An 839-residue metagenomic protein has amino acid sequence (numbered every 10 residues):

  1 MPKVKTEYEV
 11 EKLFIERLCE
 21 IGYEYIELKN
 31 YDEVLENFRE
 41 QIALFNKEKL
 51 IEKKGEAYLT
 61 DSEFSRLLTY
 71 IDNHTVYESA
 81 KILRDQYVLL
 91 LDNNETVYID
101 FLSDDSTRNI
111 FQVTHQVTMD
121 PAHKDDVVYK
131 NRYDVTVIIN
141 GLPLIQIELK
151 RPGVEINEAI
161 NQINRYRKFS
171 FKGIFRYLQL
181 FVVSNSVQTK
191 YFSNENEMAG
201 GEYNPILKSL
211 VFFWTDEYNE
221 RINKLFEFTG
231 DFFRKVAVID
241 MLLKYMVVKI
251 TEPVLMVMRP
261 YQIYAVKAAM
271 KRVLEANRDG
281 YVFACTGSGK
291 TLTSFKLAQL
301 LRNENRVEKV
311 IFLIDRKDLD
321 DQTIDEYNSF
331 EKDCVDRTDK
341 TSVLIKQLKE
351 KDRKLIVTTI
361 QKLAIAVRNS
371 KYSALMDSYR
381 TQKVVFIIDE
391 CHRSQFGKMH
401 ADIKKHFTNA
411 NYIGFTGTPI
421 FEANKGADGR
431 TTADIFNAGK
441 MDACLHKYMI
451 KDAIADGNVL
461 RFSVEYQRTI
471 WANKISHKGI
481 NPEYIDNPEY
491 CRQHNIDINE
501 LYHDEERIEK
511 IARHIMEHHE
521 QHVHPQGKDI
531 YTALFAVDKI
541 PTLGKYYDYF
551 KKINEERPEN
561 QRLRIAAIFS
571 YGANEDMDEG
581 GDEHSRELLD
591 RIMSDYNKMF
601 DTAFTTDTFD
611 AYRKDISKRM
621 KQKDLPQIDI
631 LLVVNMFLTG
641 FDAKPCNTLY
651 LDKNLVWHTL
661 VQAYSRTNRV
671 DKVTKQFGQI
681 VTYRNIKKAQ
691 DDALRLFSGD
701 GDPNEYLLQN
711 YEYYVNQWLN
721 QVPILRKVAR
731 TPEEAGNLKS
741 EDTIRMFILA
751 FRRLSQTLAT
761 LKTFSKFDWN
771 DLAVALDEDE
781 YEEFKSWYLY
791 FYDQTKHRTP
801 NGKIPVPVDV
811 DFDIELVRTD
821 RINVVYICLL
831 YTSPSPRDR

Functional and structural regions predicted by a protein language model:
P2-K309, D318, Q322-D333, K351-D352 (+3 more regions): ATP-dependent helicase/translocase motor core
E331-I365: Inter-Walker segment of RecA-like/P-loop motor cores
I356-V385, S394-M399: Conserved RecA-like ASCE ATPase "motif II neighborhood" in helicase/translocase motors
G426-I530, Y547-N554: Interdomain helical connector at the RecA1-RecA2 junction of SF1/SF2 helicase-like NTPases
N499-I630: Conserved C-terminal RecA-like helicase domain
M577-N704: Conserved RecA-like P-loop NTPase helicase motor core
D671-D768: Long, hydrophobic alpha-helical segments
Y831-D838: Conserved small/polar residues in nucleotide/adenosyl-binding loops
